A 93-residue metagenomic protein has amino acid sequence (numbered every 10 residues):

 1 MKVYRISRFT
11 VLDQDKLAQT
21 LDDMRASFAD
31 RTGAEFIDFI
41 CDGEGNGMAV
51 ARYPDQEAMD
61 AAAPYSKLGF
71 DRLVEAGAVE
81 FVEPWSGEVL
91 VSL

Functional and structural regions predicted by a protein language model:
M1-D71, E75-L93: Short S/T/G/P-rich N-terminal loop/turn motif that feeds into the first structured element of a domain
